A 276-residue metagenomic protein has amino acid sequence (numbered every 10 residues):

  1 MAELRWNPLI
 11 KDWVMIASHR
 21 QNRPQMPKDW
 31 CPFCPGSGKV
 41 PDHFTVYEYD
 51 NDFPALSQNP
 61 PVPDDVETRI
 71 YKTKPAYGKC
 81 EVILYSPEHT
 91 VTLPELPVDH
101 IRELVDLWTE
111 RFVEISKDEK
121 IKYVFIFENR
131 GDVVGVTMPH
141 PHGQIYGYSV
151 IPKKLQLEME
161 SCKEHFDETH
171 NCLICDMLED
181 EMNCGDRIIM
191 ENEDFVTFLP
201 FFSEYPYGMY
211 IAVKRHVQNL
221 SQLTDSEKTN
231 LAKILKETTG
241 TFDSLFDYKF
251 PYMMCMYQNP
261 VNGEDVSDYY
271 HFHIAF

Functional and structural regions predicted by a protein language model:
M1-H140, Y146-N219, S226, T239-F242 (+2 more regions): Active-site microenvironments that recognize anionic phosphate/pyrophosphate groups
K228-I234: Gly/Ser/Thr-rich active-site loops/lids in small-molecule metabolic enzymes that frequently grip phosphoryl groups
D247: Long, positively charged binding patches that form subdomain-scale interaction surfaces for polyanionic ligands
